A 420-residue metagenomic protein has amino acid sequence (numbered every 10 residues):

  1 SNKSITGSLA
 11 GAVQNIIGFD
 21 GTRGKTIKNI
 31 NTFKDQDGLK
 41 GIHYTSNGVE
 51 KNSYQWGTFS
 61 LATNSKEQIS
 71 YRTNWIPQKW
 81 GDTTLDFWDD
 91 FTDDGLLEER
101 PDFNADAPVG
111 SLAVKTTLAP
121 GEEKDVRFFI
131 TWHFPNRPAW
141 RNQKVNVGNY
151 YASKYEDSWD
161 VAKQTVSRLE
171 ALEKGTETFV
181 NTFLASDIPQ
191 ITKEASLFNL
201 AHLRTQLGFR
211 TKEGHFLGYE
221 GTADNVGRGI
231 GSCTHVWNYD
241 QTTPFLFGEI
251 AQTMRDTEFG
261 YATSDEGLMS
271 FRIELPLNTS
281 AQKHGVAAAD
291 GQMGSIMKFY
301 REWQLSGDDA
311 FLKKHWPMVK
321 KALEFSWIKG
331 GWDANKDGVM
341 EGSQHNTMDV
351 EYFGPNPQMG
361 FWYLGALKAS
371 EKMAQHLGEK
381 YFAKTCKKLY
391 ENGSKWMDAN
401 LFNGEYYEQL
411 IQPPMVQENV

Functional and structural regions predicted by a protein language model:
S1-T6, A119, G331-K336, H376-E379 (+2 more regions): Secondary-structure boundary elements
N2-D93, L112, R137-D187: Polysaccharide-binding surfaces and accessory modules of carbohydrate-active proteins
S8-G11, K313-K320, E341, Y381-N392 (+1 more regions): Beta-strand segments within the central parallel beta-sheet cores of soluble alpha/beta enzyme folds
T92-K115, E122-R127, H133-F134, V145-G330 (+3 more regions): Substrate-binding groove/exosite segments of carbohydrate-active enzymes
M293, M297-K298, V319, G360-S370 (+1 more regions): Extended, hydrophobic/aromatic-rich amphipathic alpha-helical segments that build helical scaffolds
E302-K313, A369-K387: Inter-helical turn/loop segments and adjacent helix faces that build the functional surface of alpha-helical bundle
N346-G365, N403-G404, E408-V420: Acidic/histidine-rich catalytic neighborhood
E371-G378, K388-V420: Carbohydrate-active enzyme catalytic cores, enriched for enzymes that act on polyanionic acidic polysaccharides
